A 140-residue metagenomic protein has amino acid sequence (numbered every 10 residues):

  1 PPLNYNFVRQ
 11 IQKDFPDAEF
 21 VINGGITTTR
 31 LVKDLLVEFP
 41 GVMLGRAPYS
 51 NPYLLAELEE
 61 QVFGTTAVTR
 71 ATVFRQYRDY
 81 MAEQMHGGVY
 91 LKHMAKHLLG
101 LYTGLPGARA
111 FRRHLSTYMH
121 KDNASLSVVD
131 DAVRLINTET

Functional and structural regions predicted by a protein language model:
P1-T140: Flavin-dependent oxidoreductase catalytic cores
